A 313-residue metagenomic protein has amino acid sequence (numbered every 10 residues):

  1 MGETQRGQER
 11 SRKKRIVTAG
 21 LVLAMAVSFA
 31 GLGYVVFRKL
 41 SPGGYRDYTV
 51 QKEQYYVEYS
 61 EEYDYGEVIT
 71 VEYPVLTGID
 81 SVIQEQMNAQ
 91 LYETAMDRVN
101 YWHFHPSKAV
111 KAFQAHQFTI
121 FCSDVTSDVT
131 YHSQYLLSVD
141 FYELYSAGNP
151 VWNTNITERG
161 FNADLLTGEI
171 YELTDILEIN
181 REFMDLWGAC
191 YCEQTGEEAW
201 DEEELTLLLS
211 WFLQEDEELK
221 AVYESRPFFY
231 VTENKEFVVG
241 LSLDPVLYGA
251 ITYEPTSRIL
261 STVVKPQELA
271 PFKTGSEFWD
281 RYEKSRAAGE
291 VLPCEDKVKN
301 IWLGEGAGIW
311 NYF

Functional and structural regions predicted by a protein language model:
G2-V22, G33-F313: Compositionally biased intrinsically disordered regions enriched in Thr/Gly
M25-F29: Hydrophobic core
